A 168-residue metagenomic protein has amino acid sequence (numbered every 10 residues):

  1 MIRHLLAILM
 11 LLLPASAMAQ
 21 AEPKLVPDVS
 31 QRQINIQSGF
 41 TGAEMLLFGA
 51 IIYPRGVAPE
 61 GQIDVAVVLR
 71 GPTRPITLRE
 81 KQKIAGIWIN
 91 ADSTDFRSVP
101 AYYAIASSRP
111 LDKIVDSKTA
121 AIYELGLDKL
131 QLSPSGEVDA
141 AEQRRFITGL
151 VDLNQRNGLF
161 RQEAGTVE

Functional and structural regions predicted by a protein language model:
H4-L13: Sec-dependent N-terminal signal peptides
A15-A21: Sec/Tat signal peptide C-region and signal peptidase I cleavage site
E22-G39: N-terminal edge beta-strand
I34-A43, G56-P59, T77, S93-R97 (+1 more regions): Short, solvent-exposed beta-strand/turn "edge" segments of beta-rich domains on protein surfaces
I51-R55: Short solvent-exposed capping/turn motifs at the termini of beta-strands
A66-V68: Beta-strand signatures of extracellular beta-sandwich domains
T77-V167: Membrane-proximal low-complexity regions enriched in glycine and acidic/polar residues
